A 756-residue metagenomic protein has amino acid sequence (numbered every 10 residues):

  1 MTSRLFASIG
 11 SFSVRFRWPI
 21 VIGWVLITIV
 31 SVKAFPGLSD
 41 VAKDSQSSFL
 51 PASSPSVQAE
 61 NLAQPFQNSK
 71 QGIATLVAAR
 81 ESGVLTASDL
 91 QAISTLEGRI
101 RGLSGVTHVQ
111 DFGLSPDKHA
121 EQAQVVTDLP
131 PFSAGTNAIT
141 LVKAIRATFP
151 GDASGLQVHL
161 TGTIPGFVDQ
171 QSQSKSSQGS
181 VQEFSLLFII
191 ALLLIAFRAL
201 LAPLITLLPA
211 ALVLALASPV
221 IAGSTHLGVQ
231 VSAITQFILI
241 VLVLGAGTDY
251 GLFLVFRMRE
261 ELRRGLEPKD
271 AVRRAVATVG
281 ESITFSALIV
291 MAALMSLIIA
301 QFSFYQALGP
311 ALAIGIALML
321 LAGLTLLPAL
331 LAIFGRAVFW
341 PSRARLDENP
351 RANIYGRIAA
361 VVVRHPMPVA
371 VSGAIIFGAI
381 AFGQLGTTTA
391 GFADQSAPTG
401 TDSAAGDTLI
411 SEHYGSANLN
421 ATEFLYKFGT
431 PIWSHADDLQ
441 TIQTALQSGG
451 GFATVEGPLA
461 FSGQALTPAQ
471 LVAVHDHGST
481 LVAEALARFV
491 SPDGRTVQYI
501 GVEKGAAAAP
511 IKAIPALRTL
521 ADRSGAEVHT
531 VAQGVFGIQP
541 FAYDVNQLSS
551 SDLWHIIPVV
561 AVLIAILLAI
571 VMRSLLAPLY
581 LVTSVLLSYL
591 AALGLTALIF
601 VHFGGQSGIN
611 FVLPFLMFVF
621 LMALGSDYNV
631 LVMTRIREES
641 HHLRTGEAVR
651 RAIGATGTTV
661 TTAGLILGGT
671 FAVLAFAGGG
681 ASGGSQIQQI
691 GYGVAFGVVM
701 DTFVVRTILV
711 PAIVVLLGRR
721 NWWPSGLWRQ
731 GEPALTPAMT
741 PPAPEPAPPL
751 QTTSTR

Functional and structural regions predicted by a protein language model:
M1-K43, V106, P130-T389, V528-R756: Membrane-embedded transmembrane helical bundles of large multi-pass transporters/channels
D40, T75-V77, Q124, L294: A short small-residue
A52-A74, E81-I164, G386-H602, Q606-G608 (+1 more regions): Structured non-transmembrane domains adjacent to transmembrane bundles in polytopic membrane proteins
